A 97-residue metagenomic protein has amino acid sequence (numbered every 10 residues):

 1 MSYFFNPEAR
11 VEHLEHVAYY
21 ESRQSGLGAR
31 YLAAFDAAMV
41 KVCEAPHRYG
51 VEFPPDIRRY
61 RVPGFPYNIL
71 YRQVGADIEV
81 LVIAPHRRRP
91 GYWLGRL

Functional and structural regions predicted by a protein language model:
M1-L32: Arg/Lys-rich, positively charged N-terminal/basic patches that mediate binding to nucleic acids
V11-H13, K41, Q73: N-terminal processing/targeting junctions
H16, A34, A38-K41, R59 (+1 more regions): Residue-level recognition of specific faces of alpha-helices
V17, P46, F53, V82-A84 (+1 more regions): Short, flexible helix/strand-to-coil boundary loops that buttress conserved ligand/catalytic motifs in alpha/beta
A29, N68, R72-L97: Enriched for short, Lys/Arg-rich terminal
A37, E44-D77: Basic/aromatic recognition patch in beta-strand/loop cores that engages polyanionic ligands
